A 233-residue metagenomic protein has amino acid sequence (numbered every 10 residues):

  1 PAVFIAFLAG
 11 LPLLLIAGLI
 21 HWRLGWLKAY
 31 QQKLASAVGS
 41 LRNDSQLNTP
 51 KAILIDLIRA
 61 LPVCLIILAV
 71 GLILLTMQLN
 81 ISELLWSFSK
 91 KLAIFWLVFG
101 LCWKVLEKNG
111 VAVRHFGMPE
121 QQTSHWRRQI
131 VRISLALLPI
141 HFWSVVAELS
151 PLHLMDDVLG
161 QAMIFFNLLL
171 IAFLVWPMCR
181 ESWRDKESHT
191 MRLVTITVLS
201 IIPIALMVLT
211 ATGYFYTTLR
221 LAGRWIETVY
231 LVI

Functional and structural regions predicted by a protein language model:
A2-I233: Hydrophobic/aromatic interaction determinants used to assemble and anchor large protein complexes
